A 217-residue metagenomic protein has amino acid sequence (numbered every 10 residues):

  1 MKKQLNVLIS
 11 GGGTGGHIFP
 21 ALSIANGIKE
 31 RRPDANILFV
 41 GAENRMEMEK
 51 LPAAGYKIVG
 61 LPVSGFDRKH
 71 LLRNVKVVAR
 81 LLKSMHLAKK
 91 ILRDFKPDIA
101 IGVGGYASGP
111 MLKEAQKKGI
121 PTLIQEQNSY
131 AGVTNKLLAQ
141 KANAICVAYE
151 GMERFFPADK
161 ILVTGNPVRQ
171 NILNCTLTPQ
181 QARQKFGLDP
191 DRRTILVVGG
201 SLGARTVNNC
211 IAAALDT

Functional and structural regions predicted by a protein language model:
Q4-G12, E30-R80, M85: Conserved nucleotide-sugar phosphate-binding/catalytic loop shared by glycosyltransferases and other
G12, A42-N44, V63, Q127 (+3 more regions): Cofactor-binding loop segments of dinucleotide-utilizing enzymes, especially the Rossmann-like FAD- and NAD(P)+-binding
H17-I28: Short amphipathic alpha-helix
R45-M46, K50-A54, L177-Q184, L188-T217: Donor-nucleotide binding loops and adjacent catalytic segments primarily of GT-B fold Leloir glycosyltransferases
K57, Q116-Q180, L188-P190: Active-site-proximal region of nucleotide-activated glycan assembly enzymes, centered on histidine/acidic-rich loops
L87-I101, A107-L123, K136-A144: Glycosyltransferases and closely related glycan-assembly transferases that use nucleotide-activated donors
